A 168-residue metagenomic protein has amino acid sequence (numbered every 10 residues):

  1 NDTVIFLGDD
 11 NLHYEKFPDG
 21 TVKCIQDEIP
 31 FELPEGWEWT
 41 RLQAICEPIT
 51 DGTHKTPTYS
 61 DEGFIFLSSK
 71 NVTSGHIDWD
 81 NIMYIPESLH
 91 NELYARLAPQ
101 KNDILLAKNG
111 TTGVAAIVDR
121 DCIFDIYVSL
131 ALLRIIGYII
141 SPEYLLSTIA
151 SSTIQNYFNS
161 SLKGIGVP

Functional and structural regions predicted by a protein language model:
N1-I29, L33: Intrinsic disorder at enzyme termini
H13-C24, Q43-C46, K55-H90, Q100 (+1 more regions): DNA target-recognition patches
K23-D51: Non-catalytic DNA-recognition/assembly elements of restriction-modification systems
F31, T53-H54, E92-L93: Short, solvent-exposed loop/turn positions at domain surfaces that link secondary-structure elements or cap domain
P48, V72-S74, T111-T112, L132 (+1 more regions): Active-site/binding-pocket entry motifs
S68-S69, E87-A150, G166: A short beta-sheet element
S151-P168: Specificity-determining recognition surfaces
